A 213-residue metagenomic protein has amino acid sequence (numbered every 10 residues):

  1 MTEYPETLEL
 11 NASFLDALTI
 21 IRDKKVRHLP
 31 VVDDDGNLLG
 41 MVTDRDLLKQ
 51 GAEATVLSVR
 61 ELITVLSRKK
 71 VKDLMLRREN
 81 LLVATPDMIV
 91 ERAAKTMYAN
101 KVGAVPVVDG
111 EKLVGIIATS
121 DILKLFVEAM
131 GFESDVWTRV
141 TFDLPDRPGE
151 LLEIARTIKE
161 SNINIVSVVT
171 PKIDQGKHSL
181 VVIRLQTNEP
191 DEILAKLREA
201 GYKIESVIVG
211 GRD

Functional and structural regions predicted by a protein language model:
M1-Y4, D44-T85, E91-Y98, A118-A155 (+3 more regions): Tandem CBS (Bateman) regulatory domains
E6-R22, P30-V31: The feature marks the first
I21, L29-D46, M97, V105-S120: A glycine-centered beta-loop-beta connector
R27, G103, N164: Short acidic/polar active-site loop segments enriched in Thr and Asp
K172-H178, I208-D213: Short proline/glycine- and acidic-rich turn/helix-capping motifs at secondary-structure junctions
H178-T187: Short basic, glycine-rich beta-strand/loop surfaces that mediate nucleic-acid
